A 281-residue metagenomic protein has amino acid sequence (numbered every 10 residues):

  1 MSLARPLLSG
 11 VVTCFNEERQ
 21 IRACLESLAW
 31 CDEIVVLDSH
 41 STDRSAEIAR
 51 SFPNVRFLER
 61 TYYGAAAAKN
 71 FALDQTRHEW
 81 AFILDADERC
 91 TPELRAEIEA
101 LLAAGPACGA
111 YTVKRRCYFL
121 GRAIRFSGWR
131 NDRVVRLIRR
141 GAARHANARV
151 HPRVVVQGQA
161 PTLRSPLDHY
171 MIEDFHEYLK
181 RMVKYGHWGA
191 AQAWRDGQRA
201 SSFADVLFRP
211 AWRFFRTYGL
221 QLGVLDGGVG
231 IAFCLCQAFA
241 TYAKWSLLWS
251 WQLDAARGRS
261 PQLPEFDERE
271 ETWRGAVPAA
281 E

Functional and structural regions predicted by a protein language model:
M1-S27: N-proximal low-complexity "stem/linker" segments adjacent to membrane-targeting elements
L7, D32-E33: Residues at the starts of beta-strands that form the adenosine-phosphate
R19-R22, D43-S51, E93-L94: Acidic helix N-cap motif at the loop->helix transition within catalytic regions of sugar-transfer enzymes
S27, D38-I48, Y62, D85: A conserved acidic beta->alpha catalytic loop
S39, R60, H78, D85-E88 (+2 more regions): Short acidic donor-binding/metal-coordinating loop in glycosyltransferase active sites
A46-R77: Conserved donor nucleotide-binding strand/loop of the catalytic core
A66-L73, E79-W80, T91-A255: Catalytic-site signature of metal-activated, phosphate-bearing donor transferases, centered on the GT-A/GT-A-like
R257-E281: Alpha-helical transmembrane segments and their immediate juxtamembrane flanks in integral membrane proteins
